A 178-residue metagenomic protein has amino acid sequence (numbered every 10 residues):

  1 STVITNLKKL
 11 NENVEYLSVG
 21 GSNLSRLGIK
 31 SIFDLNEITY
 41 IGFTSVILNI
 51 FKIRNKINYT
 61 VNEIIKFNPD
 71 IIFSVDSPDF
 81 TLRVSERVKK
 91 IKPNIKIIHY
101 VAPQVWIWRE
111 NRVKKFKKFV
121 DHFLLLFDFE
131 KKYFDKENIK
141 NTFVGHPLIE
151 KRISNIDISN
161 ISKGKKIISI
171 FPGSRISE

Functional and structural regions predicted by a protein language model:
S1-I161, S169-E178: Active-site and donor-binding regions of nucleotide-sugar-utilizing enzymes
K166: Alpha/beta-hydrolase fold active-site loops
